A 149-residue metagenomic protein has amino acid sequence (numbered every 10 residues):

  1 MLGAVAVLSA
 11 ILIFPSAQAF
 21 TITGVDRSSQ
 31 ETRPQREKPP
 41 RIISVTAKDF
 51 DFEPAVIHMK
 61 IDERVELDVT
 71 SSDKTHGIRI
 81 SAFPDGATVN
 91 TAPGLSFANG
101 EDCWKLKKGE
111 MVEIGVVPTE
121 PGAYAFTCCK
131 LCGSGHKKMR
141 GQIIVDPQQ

Functional and structural regions predicted by a protein language model:
G3-I13: Bacterial N-terminal signal peptides
A19-T32, D51, G100-Q149: Extracellular/periplasmic metallocenter environments
T21, I42-T46, H58, T88-N90 (+2 more regions): Ser/Thr- (and often Asn-) enriched beta-sheet segments in non-cytosolic proteins
Q35-V65: N-terminal edge beta-strand
R41-I43, A55, H76, Y124 (+1 more regions): Short beta-strand segments
D49, E63, V69-D73, I80-P84 (+3 more regions): A mature extracytoplasmic/lumenal domain signature
T70, K74-K108, S134-H136, G141: Histidine- and aromatic-enriched segments that form or immediately flank copper-ligand environments
